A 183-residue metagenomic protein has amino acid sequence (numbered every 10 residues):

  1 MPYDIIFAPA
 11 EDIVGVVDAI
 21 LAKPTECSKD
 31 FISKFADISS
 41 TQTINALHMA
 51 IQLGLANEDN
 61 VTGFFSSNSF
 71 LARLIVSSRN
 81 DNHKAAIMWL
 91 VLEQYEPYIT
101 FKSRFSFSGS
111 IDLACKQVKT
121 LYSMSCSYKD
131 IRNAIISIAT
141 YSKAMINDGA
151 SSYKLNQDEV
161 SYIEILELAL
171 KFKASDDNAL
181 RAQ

Functional and structural regions predicted by a protein language model:
M1-Q183: Donor-sugar nucleotide-binding helix/loop cap in glycosyltransferases
